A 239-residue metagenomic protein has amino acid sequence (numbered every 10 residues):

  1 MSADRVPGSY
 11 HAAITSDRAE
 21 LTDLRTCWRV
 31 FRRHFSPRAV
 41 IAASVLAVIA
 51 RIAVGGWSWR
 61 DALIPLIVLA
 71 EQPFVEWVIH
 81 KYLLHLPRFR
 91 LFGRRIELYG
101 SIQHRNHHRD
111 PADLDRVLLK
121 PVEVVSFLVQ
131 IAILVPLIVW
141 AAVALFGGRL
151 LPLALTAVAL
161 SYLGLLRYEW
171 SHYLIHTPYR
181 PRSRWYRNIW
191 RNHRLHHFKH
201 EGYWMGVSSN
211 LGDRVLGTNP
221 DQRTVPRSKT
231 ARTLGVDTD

Functional and structural regions predicted by a protein language model:
M1-S161, W170, E201-D239: Non-catalytic, topology-defining segments of multipass membrane proteins
H85, T177, H196-K199: Alpha-helix C-capping/helix-to-loop hinge sites
R94-E97, S183-R187: Short, conserved loop/turn and helix-capping segments at secondary-structure boundaries that abut family-defining
L165: Polar interaction faces of repeat-based domains
I175-W185: Interfacial helix-loop-helix junctions of multi-pass membrane proteins
N188-V207: Interfacial loop-to-transmembrane junctions
